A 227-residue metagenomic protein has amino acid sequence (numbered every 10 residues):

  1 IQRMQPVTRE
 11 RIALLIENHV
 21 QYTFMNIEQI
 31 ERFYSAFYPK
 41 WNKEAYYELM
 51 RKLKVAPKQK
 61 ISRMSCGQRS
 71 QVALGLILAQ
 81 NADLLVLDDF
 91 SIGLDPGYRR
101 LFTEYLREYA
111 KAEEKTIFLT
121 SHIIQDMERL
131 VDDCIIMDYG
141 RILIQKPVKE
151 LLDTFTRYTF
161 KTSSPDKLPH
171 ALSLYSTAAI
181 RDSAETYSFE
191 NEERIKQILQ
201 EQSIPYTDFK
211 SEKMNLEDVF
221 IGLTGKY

Functional and structural regions predicted by a protein language model:
I1-V7: ABC ATPase NBD Q-loop/coupling interface
I16-V72: ABC-family P-loop ATPase nucleotide-binding domains
L85-D89: Catalytic Walker B motif of ABC-type/P-loop ATPase nucleotide-binding domains
S91-I92, I124: Short loop immediately C-terminal to the Walker-B catalytic DE motif in ABC-type ATPase nucleotide-binding domains
P96-Y98: Helix N-cap at the start of a conserved alpha-helix in ABC-type nucleotide-binding domains
L101-E190: ABC transporter nucleotide-binding domain
S188-Y227: C-terminal coupling/interaction segments
